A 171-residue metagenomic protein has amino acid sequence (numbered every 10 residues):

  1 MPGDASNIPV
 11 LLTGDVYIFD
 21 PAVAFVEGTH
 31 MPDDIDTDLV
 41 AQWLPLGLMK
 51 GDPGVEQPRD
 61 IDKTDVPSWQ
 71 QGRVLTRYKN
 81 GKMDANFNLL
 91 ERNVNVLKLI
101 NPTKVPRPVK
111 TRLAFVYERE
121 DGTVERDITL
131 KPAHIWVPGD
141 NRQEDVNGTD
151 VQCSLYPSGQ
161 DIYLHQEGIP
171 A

Functional and structural regions predicted by a protein language model:
P2-E91, K131-V146: Solvent-exposed edge beta-strands and adjacent loop segments that serve as assembly or binding interfaces
D84-N88, R112-V116, D150-S154: Beta-strand secondary-structure signal
E91-R92, P157: Non-catalytic surface loops within mature trypsin-like serine protease
V94-I100, I162: Short, conserved charged micro-motifs
N101-V124: Short, acidic/charged, Gly/Pro-enriched secondary-structure junctions
T123-A171: Mixed-charge, glycine-accented linear interaction segment located at domain edges/termini
